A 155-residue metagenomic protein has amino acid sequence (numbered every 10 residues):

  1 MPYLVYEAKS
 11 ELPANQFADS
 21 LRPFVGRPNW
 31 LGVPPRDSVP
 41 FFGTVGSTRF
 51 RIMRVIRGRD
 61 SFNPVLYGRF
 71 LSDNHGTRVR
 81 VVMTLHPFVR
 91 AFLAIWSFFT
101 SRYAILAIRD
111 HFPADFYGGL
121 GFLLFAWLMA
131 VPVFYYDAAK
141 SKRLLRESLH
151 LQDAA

Functional and structural regions predicted by a protein language model:
M1-D37: Hydrophobic ligand-binding cavity/cleft-lining segments
M1-E7, R49, V65, G76-R78: Intrinsic-disorder/low-complexity, polar/charged segments enriched in Ser/Thr/Lys/Arg/Asp/Glu/Gln
S10-N15, F70-R78: A short, structured loop/turn motif at beta-sheet edges
L31-Y67: Short, non-transmembrane cytosolic segments of multipass membrane proteins
I56-R57, H75-V89: Membrane interfacial helix-start motif at the N-side
N63-Y67, L71, L93-T100: Extended Gly/Ser/Thr-rich low-complexity repeat segments, especially those forming or decorating extracellular
T84-E147: Alpha-helical transmembrane spans
R146-A155: Membrane-cytosol interface motif
